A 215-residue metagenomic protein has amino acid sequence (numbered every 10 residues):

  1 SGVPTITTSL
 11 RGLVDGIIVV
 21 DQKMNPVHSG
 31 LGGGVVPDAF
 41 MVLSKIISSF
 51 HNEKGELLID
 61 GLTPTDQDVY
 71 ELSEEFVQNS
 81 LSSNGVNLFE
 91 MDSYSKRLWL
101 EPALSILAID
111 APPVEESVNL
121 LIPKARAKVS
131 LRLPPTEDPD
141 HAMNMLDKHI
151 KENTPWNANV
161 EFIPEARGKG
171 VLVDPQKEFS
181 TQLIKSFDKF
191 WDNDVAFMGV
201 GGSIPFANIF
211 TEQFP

Functional and structural regions predicted by a protein language model:
S1-T7, R11-G12, I17: Hydrophobic, small-residue-rich alpha-helical packing segments that form membrane-like cores
V3, T8, S29-I109, E137-N159: Acidic-enriched catalytic cores of C-N bond-cleaving enzymes acting on peptides and small amides
P4-T8, V114-N119: Short beta-strand/turn micro-motifs at beta-sheet edges
R11-D15, W99-E101, I122-K124: Short, solvent-exposed loop/turn segments at the edges of secondary structure
V19-D21, V27, L43, I109 (+4 more regions): Zn-dependent metallopeptidase/amidohydrolase metal-coordination segment
I59-L72, E165-R167, V200-A207: A glycine-rich phosphate-binding loop feature that marks nucleotide/adenosyl-phosphate handling sites
V69-E75, G170-F179, N208-Q213: Short glycine/threonine-rich loop-to-helix capping motif typified by GTGT followed within a few residues by an Asp-Pro
R132-P135, E161-Q176: A short beta-alpha structural unit
